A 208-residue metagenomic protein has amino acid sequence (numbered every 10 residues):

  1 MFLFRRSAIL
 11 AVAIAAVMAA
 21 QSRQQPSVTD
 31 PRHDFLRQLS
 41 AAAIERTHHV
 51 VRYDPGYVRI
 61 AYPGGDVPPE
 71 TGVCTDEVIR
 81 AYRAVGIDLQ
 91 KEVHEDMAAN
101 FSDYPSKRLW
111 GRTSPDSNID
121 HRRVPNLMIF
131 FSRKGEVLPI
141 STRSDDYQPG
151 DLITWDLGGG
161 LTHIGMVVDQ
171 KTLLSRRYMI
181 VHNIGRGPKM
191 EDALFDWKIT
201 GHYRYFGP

Functional and structural regions predicted by a protein language model:
F2-I9: N-terminal export leaders
A8, A15-D30: Bacterial Sec-dependent signal peptides at the C-terminal "C-region" and cleavage site
Q25-H33, I60-P69, T113-S117, L138-T142 (+1 more regions): Second-shell loop/turn segments in exported
T29-L36, V50, G64-T75, D120 (+2 more regions): Solvent-exposed, acidic/flexible segments
F35-R37, A98-I180: ...with weaker cross-activation on analogous glycine-rich loops/strands in unrelated enzymes
I44, H48, I79-I87, H94 (+2 more regions): Sec-exported extracytoplasmic/periplasmic mature domains
D54-T75, D88-S114: Acidic helix-start/capping segments at beta-turn-to-alpha-helix junctions
S175-P208: Low-complexity, Gly/Ser/Thr/Pro-rich intrinsically disordered linker/tail segments
